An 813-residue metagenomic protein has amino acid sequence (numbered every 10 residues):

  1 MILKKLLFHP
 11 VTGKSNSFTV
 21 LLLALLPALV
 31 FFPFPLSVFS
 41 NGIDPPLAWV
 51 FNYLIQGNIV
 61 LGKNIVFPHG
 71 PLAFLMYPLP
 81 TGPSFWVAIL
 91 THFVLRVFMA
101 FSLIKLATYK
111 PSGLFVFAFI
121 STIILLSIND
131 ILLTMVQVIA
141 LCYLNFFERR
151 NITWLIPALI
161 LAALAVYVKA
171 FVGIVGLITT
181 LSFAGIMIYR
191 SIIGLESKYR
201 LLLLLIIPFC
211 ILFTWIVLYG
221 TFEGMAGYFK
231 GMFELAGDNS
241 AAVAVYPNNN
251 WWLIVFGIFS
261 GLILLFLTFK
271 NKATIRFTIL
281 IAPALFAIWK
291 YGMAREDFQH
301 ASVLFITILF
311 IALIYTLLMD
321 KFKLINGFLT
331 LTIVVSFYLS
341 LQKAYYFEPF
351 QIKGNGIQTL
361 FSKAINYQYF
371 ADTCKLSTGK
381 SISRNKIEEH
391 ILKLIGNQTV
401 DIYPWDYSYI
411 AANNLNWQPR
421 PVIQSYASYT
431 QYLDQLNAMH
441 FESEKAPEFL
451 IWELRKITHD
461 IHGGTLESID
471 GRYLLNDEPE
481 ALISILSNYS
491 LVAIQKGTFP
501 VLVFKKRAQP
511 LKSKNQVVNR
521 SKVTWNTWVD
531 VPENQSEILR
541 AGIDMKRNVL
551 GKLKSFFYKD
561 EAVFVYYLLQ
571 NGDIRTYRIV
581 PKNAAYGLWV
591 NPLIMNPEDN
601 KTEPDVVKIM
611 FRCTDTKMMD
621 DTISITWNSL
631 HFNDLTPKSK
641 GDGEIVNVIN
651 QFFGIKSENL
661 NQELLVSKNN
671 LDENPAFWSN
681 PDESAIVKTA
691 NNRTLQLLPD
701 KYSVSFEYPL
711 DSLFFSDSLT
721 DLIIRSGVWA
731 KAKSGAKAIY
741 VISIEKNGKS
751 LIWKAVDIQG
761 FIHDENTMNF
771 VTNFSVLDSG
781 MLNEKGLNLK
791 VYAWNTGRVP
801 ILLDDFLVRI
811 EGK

Functional and structural regions predicted by a protein language model:
V20-P27, M187, I193-L218, V255-F259 (+1 more regions): Hydrophobic alpha-helical membrane-interfacial segments at the cytosolic entry of transmembrane helices
L47-F93, A165, G176: Short hydrophobic/aromatic helix or loop-helix immediately within or flanking a transmembrane segment in polytopic
L90-F119: Transmembrane-helix motifs of polytopic, lipid-linked glycan transferases
A107-K110, V138-P157, S191-I193, L262-T274 (+1 more regions): Membrane-interface transmembrane helices that cradle and orient dolichyl/undecaprenyl
F119-I124, W154-L181, A284-G292: Membrane-interface alpha helices of multi-pass inner-membrane proteins
N145-F147, V175-F209, F310-F322: Perimembrane helix-loop-helix junctions
Y199-N239, I288-W289, Q342-K343: Membrane-lumen/periplasm interface segments of specific transmembrane helices in polyprenyl phosphate-linked
F361-N397, S408-A412, N416, R420-K813: C-terminal luminal/periplasmic domains and tails of membrane-associated envelope-modifying transferases
